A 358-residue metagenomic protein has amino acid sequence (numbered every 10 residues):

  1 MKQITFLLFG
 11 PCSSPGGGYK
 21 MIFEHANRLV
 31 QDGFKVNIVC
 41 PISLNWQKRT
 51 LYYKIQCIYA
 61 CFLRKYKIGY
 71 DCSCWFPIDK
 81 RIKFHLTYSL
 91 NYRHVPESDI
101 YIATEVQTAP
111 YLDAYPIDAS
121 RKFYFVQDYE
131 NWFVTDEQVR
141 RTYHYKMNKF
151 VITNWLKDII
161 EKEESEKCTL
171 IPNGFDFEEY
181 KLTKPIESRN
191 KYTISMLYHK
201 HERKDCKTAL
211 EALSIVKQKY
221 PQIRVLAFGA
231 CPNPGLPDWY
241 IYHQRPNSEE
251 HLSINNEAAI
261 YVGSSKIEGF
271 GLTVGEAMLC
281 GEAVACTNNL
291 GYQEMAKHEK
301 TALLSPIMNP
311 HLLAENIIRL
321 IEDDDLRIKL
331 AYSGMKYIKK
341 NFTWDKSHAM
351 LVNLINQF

Functional and structural regions predicted by a protein language model:
T87-L90, Y240-N255, M308: Conserved active-site histidine-acidic residue motif and adjacent donor-binding/catalytic loop of glycosyltransferases
N131-Q138, K162, E166, P172-N190 (+1 more regions): Acidic anion/phosphate-binding donor-loop and adjacent secondary structure in glycosyltransferase catalytic cores
F150-V151, P185-K204, L210-I215: Conserved donor-binding/catalytic core segment of Leloir-type glycosyltransferases
L252, G275-L279, Q293-E294: Short alpha-helical segment that forms part of, or immediately flanks, the ligand-binding pocket in carbohydrate-active
K266: Aromatic "clamp/platform" in nucleotide-sugar-dependent glycosyltransferases that forms part of the donor/acceptor
A283-C286: Short hydrophobic beta-strand element within catalytic cores of glycosyltransferases and related nucleotide-activated
H298-E299, L303-P310, R319-D325: Conserved acidic donor-binding segment of nucleotide-sugar-dependent glycosyltransferases
L312, R319, L326-N341, S347-N353 (+1 more regions): A short, well-ordered alpha-helix in the C-terminal region of glycosyltransferases
